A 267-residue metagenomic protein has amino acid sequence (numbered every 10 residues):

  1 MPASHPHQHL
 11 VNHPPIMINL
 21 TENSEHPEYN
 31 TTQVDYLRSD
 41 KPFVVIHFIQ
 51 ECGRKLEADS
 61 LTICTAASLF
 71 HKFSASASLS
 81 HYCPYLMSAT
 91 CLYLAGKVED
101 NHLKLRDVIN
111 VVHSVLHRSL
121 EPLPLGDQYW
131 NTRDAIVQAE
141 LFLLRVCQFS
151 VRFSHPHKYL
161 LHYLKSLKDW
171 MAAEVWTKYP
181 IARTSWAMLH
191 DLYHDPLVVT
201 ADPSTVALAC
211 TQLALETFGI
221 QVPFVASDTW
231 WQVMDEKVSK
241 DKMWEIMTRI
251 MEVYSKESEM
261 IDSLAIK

Functional and structural regions predicted by a protein language model:
M1-L20, T200, T205-K267: C-terminal functional regions that serve as terminal interaction/effector modules
M1-L61: A eukaryotic "domain-start" boundary segment
S39-L208, Q212-D241: Structured all-alpha helical bundle cores of eukaryotic regulatory proteins
